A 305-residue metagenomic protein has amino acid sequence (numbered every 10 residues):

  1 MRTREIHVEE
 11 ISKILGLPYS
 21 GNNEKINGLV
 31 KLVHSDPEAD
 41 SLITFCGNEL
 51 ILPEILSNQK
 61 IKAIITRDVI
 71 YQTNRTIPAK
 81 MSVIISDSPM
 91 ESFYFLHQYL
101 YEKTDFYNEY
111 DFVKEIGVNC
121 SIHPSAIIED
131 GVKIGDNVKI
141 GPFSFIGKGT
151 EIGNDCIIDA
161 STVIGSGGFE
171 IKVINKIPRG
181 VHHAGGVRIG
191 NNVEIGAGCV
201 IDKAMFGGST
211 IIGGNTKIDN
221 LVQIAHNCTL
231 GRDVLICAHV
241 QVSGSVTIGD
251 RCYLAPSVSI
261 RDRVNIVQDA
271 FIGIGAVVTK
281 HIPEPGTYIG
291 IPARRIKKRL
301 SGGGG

Functional and structural regions predicted by a protein language model:
M1-V113, V118, D155, S161-T162 (+3 more regions): Terminal amphipathic alpha-helical/low-complexity segments used for targeting or macromolecular assembly
F45, Y110-I296: Structural signal for interior beta-strand "rungs" in well-ordered beta-sheet cores of soluble enzyme domains
